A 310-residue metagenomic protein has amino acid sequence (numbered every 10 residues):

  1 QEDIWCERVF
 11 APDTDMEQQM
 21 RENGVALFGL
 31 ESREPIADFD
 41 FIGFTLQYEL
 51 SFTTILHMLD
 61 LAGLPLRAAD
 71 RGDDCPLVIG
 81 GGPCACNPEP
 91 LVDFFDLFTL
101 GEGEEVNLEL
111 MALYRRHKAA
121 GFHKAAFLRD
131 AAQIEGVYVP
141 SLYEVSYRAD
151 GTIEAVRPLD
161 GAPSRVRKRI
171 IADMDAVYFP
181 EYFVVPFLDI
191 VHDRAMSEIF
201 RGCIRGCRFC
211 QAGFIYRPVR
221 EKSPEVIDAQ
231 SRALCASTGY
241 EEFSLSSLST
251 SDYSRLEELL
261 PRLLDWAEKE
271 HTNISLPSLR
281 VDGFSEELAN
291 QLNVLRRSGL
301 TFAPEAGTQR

Functional and structural regions predicted by a protein language model:
Q1, V184-F209, C235, G299: N-terminal pre-triad scaffold of radical SAM enzymes
E2-D15: A short beta-strand-loop structural module common to alpha/beta enzyme folds
P12-P158: Glycine-rich beta-alpha loop elements in corrinoid/cobalamin-binding modules across cobalamin-dependent enzymes
I42, D96, C203, C207 (+2 more regions): Conserved, mostly hydrophobic/aromatic
L50, A233-R310: Conserved SAM/AdoMet-binding glycine-rich loop
V78-G81, A85-P88, N107, M196-C203 (+2 more regions): Structured alpha-helical segments in the cores of large, soluble enzyme domains
G151-M196: N-terminal [4Fe-4S]-dependent radical SAM core
C210-V226: Iron-sulfur (Fe-S) cluster-binding segments and ferredoxin-like electron-carrier domains, especially [2Fe-2S]
